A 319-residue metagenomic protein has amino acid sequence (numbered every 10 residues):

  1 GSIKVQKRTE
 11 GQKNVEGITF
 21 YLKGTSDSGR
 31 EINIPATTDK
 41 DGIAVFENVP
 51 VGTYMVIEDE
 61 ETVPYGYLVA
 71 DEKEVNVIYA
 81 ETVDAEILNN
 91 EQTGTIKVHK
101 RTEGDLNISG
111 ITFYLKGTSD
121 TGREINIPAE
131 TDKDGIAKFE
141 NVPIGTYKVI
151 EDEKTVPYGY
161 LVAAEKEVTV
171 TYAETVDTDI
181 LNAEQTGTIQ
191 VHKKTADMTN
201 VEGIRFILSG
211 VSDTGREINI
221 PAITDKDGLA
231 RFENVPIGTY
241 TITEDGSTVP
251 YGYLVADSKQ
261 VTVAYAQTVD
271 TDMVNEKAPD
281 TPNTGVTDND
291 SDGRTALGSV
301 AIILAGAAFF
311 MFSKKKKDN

Functional and structural regions predicted by a protein language model:
G1-N319: Solvent-exposed loop/turn and edge beta-strand elements of beta-rich ligand-binding domains
